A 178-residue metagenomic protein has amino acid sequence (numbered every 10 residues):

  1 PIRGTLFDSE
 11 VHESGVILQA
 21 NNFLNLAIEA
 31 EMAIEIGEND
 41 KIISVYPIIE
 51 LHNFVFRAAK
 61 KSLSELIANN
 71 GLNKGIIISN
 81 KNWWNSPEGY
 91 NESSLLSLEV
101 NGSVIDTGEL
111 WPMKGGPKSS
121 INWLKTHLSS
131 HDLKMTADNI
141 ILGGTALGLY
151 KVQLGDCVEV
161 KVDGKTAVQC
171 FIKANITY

Functional and structural regions predicted by a protein language model:
P1-G116, S120-T126, S130, K151-C157 (+1 more regions): Catalytic-core "active-site belt" of small-molecule-metabolizing enzymes, emphasizing His/Asp/Glu-rich regions
T107-G108, A137, G143: Thr-Gly-centered strand-to-loop micro-motif
T136-D138, G155: Loop/turn positions that initiate beta-strands
I141-G143, V160-K161: Conserved active-site loop/cleft motifs that coordinate metal ions or position small ligands
L142-G144, G148-V152: Structured functional modules or segments
